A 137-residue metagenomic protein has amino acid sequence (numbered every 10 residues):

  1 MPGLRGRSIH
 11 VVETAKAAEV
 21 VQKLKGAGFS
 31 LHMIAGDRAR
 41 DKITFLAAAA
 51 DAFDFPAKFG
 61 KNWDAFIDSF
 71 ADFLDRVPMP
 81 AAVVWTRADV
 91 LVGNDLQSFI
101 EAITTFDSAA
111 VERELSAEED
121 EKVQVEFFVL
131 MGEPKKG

Functional and structural regions predicted by a protein language model:
M1-A47, A52, Q97, K136: N-terminal intrinsically disordered, cationic/polar leader segments that include organellar targeting peptides
L24, A49, F53, F70 (+1 more regions): Hydrophobic, Leu/Ile/Phe/Ala-enriched alpha-helical segments that form helix-helix packing faces
L24-A27, D75-P78, K122: Flexible, charged surface loops at secondary-structure boundaries
S30-L31, M79-W85, Q124-V129: Hydrophobic beta-strand segments of well-ordered beta-sheets in folded domains
A35-A39, I43-M79: Conserved helix-adjacent loop modules within structured domains
G36, R87-A88, G132-E133: Residues immediately flanking
A71-S98: Mid-chain, well-packed structural core segment of small domains
L91-V129, E133: Helix-rich interaction surfaces within compact, conserved domain-sized segments that mediate assembly or partner
